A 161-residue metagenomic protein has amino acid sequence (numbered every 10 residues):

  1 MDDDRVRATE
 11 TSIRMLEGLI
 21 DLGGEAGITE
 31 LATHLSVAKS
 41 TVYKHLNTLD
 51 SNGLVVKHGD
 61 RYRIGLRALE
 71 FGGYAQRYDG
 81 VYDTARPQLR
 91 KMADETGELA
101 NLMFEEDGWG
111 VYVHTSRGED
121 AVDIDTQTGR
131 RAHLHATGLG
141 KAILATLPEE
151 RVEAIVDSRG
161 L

Functional and structural regions predicted by a protein language model:
M1-Y78, Y82: N-terminal helix-turn-helix
I13-E17, R90, L144: Predominant activation on well-ordered alpha-helical scaffold segments within soluble catalytic domains
Y62, G110-V111: Hydrophobic residues embedded in beta-strands of well-ordered beta-sheets
R67-E98, V113-T115, D120-D125: Conserved segment of winged-helix/HTH DNA-binding domains
N101-D107, T115-S116: Short hydrophobic alpha-helical segments used for membrane anchoring or interfacial signaling
D107-W109, R131: HAD-like small-molecule phosphatases
V122-L161: Short, solvent-exposed recognition segments
